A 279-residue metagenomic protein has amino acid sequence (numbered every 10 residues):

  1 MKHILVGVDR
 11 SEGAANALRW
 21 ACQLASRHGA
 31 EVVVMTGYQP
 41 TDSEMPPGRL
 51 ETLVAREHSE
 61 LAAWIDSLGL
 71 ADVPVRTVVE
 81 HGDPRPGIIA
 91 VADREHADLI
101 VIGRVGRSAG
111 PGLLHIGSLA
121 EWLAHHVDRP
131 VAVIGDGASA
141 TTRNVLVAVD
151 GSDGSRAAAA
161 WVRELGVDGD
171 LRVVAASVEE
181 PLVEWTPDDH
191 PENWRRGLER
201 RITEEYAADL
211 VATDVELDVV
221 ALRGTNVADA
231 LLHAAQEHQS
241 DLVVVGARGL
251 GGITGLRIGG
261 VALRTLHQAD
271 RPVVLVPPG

Functional and structural regions predicted by a protein language model:
M1-E51, N144-N193, D209-E216, V220 (+2 more regions): Small/aliphatic-rich secondary-structure junction motif
E31, W122, P130-A132, R172 (+1 more regions): Proline-centered loop/turn at the N-terminus of a beta-strand
G48-T52, R56, D66-I100, V211-V243: Structural beta-alpha unit
R49-S59, E192-R201: A short acidic, glycine-rich active-site loop that binds or catalyzes chemistry on phosphate/adenosine moieties
L99-W122, T141-N144, V245-Q268, P278: Glycine-rich, Arg-bearing micro-motifs that act as flexible, cationic patches
V101-R104, P130-D136, V273-P277: Short beta-strand elements of ligand-binding domains
I116, A120-G137: Short, structured interface segments
